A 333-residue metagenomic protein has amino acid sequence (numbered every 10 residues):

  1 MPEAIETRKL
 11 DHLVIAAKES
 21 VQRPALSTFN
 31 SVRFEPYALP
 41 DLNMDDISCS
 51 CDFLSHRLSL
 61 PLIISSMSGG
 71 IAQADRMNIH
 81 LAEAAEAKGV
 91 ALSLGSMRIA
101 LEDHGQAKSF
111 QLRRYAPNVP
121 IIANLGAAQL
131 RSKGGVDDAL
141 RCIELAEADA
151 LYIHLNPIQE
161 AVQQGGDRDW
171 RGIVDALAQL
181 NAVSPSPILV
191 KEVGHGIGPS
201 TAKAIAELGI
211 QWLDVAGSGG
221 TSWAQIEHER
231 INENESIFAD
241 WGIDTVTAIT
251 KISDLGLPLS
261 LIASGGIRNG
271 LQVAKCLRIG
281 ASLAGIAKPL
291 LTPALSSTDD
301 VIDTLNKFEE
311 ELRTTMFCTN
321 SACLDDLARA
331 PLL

Functional and structural regions predicted by a protein language model:
M1-A25, E235-S264, R268-L333: Alpha/beta catalytic cores of nucleotide-metabolism and tRNA/nucleoside-modifying enzymes
M1-L54, L58: An N-cap/entry alpha-helix motif that binds or orients negatively charged groups
D46-L54, N78-A82, G105-R113, D138-C142: Short, charged beta->alpha transition segments
D52-D103: Active-site cofactor/substrate anionic-group-binding motifs, chiefly glycine- and Lys/Arg-rich phosphate-binding loops
G70, G126, E147, S297-T298: Glycine-centered helix-coil hinge/cap
A82-A87, P120-I121, A128-A263, G270-T292: Alpha/beta enzyme core
A87-A127: A gly/proline- and charged-residue-enriched helix-loop-helix capping module
A107-Q111, Y115-A116, I205-A206, E227-I231 (+1 more regions): Short low-complexity, flexible loop/linker segments enriched in glycine and/or proline with clustered acidic
